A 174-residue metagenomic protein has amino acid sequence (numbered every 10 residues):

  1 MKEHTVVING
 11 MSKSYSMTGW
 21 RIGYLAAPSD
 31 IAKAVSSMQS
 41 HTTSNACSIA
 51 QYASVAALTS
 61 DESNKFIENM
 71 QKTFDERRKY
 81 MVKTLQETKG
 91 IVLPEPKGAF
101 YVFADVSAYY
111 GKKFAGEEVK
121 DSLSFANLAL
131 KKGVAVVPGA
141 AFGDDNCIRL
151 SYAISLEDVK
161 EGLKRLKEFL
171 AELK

Functional and structural regions predicted by a protein language model:
M1-K174: PLP-dependent class I/II
